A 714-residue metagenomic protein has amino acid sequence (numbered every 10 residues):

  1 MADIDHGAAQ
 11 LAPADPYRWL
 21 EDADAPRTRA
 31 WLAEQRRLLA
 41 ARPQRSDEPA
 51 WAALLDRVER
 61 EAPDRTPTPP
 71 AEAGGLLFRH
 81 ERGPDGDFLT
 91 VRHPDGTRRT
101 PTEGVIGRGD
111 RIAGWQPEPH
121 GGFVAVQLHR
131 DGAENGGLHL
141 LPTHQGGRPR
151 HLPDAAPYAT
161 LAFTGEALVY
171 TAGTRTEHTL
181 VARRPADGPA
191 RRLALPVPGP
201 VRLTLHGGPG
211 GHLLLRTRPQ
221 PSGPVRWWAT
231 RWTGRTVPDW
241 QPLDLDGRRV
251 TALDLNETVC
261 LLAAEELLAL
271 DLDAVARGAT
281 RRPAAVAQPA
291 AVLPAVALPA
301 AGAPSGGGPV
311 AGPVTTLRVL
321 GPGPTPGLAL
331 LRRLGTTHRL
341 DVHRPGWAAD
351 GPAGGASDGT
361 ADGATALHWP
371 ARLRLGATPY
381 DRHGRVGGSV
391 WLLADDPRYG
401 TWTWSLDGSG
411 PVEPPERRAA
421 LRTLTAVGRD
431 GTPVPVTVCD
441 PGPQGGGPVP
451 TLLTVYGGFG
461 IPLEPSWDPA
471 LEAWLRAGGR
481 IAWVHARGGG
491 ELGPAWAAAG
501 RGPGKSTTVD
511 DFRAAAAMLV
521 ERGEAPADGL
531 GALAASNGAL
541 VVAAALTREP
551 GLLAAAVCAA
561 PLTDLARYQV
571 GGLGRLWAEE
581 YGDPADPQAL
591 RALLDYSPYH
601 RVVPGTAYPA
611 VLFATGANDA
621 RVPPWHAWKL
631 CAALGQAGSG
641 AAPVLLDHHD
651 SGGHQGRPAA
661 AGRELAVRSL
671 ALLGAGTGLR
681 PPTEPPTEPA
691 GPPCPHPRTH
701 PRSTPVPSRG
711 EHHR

Functional and structural regions predicted by a protein language model:
M1, P304-S305, P352-T360, G678-R714: Actinobacteria-biased recognition of intrinsically disordered, low-complexity terminal regions
M1-A14, A25: Charged, compositionally biased N-terminal leader segments and the immediate start of the first structured element
T28-Q116, Q127, G136, P200-G208 (+14 more regions): Non-catalytic accessory segments flanking enzyme active sites
R82, D395, T454-F459, S536 (+1 more regions): Glycine-rich His-Gly loop
P101-G114, A125-L128, G132-A172, H178 (+1 more regions): Asp-box/WD-like beta-propeller blade repeats and closely related beta-sheet repeat scaffolds
A113, E413-D528, A535, V570: Cap/lid segment of the alpha/beta-hydrolase catalytic domain
H139-T143, L180-D187, W228-T233, R344-P345 (+1 more regions): Beta-propeller blade signature
A486-C694, R709-R714: Active-site-proximal cap/loop segments of hydrolase catalytic domains
